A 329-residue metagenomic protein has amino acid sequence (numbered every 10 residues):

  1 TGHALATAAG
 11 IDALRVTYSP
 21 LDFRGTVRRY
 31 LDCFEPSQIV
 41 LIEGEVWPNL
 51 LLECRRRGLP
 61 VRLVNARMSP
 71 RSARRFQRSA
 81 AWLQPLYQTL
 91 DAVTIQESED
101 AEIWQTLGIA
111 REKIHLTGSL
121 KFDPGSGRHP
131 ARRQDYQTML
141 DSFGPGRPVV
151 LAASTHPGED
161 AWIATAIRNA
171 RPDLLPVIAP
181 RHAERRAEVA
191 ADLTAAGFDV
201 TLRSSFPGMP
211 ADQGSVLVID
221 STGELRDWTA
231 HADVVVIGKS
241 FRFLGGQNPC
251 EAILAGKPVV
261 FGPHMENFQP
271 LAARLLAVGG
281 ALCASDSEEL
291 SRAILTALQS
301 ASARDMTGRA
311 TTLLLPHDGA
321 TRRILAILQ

Functional and structural regions predicted by a protein language model:
T1-Q329: Nucleotide-activated sugar donor-binding and catalytic core shared by glycosyltransferases and related lipid-linked
